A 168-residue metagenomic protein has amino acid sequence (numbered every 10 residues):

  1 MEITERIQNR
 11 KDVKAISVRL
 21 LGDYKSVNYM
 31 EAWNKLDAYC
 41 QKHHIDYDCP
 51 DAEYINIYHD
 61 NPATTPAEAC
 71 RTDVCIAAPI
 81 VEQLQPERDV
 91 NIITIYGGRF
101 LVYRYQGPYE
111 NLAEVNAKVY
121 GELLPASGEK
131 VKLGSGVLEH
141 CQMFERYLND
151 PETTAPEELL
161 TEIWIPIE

Functional and structural regions predicted by a protein language model:
M1-E168: A solvent-exposed interaction/effector surface
